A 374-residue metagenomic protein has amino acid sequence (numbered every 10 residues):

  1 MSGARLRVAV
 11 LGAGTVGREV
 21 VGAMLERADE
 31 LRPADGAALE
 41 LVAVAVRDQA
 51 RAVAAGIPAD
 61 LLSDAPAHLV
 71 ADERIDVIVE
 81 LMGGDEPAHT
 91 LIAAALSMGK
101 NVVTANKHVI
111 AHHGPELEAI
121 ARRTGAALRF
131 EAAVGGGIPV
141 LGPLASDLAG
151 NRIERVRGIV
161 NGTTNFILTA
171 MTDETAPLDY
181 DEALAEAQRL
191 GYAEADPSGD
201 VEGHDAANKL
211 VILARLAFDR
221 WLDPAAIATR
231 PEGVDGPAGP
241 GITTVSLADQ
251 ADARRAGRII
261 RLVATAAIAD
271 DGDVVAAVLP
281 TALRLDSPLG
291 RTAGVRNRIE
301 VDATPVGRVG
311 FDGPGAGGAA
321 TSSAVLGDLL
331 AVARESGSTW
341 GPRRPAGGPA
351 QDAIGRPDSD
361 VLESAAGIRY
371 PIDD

Functional and structural regions predicted by a protein language model:
M1-M98: N-terminal glycine-/serine-/threonine-rich beta1-alpha1-beta2 phosphate-ribose binding loop of Rossmann-like
D35-A38, D200, W221-A228, R261 (+1 more regions): Flexible, glycine/charged-enriched surface loops at secondary-structure junctions
S63-D64, A71, V79-E80, V103-A105 (+4 more regions): General beta-strand structural signal in soluble alpha/beta enzymes
M82, P87-M98, A105-A145: Rossmann-fold NAD(P)-binding glycine/threonine-rich loop
R122-A193, D200-D205, I212: Rossmann-like NAD(P)H-binding beta-loop-alpha module
A170, D181-R291, R296: Substrate-binding/catalytic subdomain of NAD(P)-dependent oxidoreductase enzymes
L285, G307-V309, G313-A319: Glycine-rich phosphate/pyrophosphate-binding beta-alpha loops
A324, L329-D374: A conserved regulatory-domain signal marking ACT and ACT-like small-molecule sensing domains and adjacent regulatory
